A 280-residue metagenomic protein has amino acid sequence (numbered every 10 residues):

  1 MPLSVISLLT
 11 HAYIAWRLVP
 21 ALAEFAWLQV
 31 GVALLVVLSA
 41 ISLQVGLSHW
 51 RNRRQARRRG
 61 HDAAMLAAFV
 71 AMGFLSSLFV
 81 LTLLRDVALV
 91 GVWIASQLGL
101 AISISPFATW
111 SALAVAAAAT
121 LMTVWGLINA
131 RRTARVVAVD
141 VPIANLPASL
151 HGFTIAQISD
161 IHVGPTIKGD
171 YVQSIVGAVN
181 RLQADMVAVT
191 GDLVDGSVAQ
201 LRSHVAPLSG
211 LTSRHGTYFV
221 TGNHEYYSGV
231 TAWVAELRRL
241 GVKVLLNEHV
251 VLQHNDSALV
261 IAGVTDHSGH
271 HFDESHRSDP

Functional and structural regions predicted by a protein language model:
M1-R132: Non-catalytic terminal accessory segments
V137, P142-P280: Soluble catalytic domains of enzymes that build or remodel membrane lipids, polysaccharides, and related
